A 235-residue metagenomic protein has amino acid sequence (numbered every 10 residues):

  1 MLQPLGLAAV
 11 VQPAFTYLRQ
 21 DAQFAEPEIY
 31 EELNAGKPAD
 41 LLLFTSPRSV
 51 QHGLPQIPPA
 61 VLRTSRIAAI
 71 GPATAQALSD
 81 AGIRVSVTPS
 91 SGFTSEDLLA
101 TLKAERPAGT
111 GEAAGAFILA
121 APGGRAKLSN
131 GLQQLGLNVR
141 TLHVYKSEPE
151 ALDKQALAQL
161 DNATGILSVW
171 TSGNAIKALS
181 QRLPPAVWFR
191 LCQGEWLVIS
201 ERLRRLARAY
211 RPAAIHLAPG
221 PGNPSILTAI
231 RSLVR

Functional and structural regions predicted by a protein language model:
M1-R235: Signature of uroporphyrinogen-III synthase
